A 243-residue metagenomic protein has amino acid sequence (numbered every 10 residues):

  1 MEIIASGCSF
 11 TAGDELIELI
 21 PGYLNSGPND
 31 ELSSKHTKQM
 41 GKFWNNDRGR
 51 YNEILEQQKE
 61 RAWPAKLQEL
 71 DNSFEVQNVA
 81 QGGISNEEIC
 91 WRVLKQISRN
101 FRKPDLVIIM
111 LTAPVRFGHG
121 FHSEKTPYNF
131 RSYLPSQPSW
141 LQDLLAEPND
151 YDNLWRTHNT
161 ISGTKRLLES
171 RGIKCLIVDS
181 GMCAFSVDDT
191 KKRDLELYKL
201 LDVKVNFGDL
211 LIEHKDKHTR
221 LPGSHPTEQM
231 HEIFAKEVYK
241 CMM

Functional and structural regions predicted by a protein language model:
M1-E88, I233: Serine-esterase "nucleophile elbow" of acetyl-processing enzymes
W91: Residue- and microsegment-level detector for short, conserved "hotspots" that frame catalytic or cofactor-binding
L94-M243: Alpha-helical cap/lid subdomain in secreted, periplasmic, or secretory-pathway luminal O-acyl-processing enzymes
